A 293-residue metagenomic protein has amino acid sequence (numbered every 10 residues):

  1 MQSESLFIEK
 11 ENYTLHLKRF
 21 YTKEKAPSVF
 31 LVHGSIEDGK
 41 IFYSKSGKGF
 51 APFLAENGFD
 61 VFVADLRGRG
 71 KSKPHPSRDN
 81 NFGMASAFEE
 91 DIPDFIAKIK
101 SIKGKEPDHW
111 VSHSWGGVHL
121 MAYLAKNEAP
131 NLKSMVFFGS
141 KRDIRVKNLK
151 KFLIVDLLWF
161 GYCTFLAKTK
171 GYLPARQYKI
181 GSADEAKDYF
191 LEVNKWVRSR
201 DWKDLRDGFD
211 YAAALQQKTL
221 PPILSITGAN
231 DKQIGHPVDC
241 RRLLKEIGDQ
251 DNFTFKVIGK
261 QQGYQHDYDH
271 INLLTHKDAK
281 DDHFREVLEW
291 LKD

Functional and structural regions predicted by a protein language model:
M1-T22: N-terminal cap/lid segment of alpha/beta-hydrolase-fold proteins
T22-H75: Short, surface-exposed "cap/lid" segments of acyl-processing enzymes
N81-K100: Alpha/beta-hydrolase active-site loop
S101, K105, V111, W115-R206: Alpha/beta-hydrolase-fold enzymes
S225-T227: Short beta-strand/loop motif that positions the catalytic acidic residue of the alpha/beta-hydrolase fold
A229-K232, I271: Acidic beta-to-alpha connecting loop that harbors the catalytic carboxylate
K232-D239: Conserved alpha/beta-hydrolase "acid-adjacent" motif
D251-D293: Catalytic active-site module of serine/aspartate enzymes centered on a nucleophile-bearing elbow/loop
